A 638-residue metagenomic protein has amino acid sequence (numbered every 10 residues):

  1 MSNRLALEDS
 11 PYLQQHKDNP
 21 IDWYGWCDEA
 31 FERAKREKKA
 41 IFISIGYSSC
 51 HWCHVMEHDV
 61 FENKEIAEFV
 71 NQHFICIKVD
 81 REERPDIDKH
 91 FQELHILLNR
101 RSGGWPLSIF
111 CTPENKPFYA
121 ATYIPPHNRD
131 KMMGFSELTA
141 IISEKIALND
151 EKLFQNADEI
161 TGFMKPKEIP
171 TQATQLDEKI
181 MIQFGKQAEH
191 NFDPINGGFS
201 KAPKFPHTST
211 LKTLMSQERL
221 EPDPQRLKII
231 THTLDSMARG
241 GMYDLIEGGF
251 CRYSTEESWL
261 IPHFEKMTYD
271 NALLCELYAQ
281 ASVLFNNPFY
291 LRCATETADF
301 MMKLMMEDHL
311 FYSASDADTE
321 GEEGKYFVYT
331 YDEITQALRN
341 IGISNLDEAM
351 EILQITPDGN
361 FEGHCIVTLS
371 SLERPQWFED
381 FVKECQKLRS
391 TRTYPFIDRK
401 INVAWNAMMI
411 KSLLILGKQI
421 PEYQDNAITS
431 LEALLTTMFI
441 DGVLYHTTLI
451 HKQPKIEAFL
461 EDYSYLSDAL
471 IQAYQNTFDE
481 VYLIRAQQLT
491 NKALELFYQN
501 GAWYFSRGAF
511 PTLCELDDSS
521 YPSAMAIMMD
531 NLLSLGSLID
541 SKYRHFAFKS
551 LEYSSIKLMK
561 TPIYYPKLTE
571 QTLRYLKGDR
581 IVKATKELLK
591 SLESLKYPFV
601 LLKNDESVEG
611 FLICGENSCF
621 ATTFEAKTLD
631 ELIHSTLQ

Functional and structural regions predicted by a protein language model:
M1-S412, G417-K418, H446, E552-Q638: Replace the tail clause
L220-E221, A281-F289, L416-P421, A473-E480 (+1 more regions): Inter-helical turn/loop segments and adjacent helix faces that build the functional surface of alpha-helical bundle
D223-K228, A294, R339, F478-L494: Basic phosphate/pyrophosphate-binding loop/patch that engages nucleotide-derived ligands
S236-Y243, T429-I440: Glycine-rich, acidic and aromatic/proline-enriched surface loops and short helix-turn segments that act as binding
K303-M306, T436-H446, H451-Y463, I471 (+2 more regions): Long, polar/charge-rich, low-hydrophobicity segments
L413, N426-I428, L470: Glycine-rich phosphate/oxyanion-binding loops and their immediately adjacent helices within cytosolic catalytic domains
